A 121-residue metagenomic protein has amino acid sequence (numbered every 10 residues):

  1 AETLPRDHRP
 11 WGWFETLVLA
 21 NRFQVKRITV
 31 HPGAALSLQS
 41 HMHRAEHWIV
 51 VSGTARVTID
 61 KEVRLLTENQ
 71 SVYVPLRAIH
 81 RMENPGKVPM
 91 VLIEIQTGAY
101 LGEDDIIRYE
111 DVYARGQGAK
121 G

Functional and structural regions predicted by a protein language model:
A1-R27, H31-L38, I106-G121: A short, N-terminal "cap"/entry segment at the start of jelly-roll beta-barrel domains of the cupin/DSBH fold
I28, L36-M42, I49, E83-N84: Short histidine-centered beta-strand/loop micro-motifs that create catalytic or ligand/metal-coordination sites
A34, H43-R44, E62, A78 (+1 more regions): A generic "binding-loop/recognition-motif" signal
S37-Q39, V57-T58, V74, H80-G86 (+1 more regions): Short beta-strand His + acidic residue motifs that chelate non-heme Fe in jelly-roll/DSBH and cupin folds
M42-K61: Glycine- and acidic-residue-biased ligand/ion/polar-headgroup-sensing regions
H47, K87-R108: A short hydrophobic beta-strand segment most commonly corresponding to one strand of the jelly-roll/cupin
K61-I79: Short acidic-glycine-tyrosine-enriched beta hairpin
